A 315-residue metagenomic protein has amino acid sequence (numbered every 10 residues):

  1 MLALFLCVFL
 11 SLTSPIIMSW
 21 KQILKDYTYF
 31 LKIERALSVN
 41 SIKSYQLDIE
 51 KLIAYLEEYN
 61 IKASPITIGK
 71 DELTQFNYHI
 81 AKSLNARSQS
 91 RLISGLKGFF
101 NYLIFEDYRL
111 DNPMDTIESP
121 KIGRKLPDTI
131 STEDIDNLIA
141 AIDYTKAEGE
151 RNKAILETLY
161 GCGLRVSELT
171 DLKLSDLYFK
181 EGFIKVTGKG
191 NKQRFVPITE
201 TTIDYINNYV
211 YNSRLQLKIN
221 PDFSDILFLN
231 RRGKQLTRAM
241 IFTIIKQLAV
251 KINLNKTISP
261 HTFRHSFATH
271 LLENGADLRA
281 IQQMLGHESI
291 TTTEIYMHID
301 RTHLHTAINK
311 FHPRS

Functional and structural regions predicted by a protein language model:
F5-S315: Conserved catalytic core of the tyrosine transesterase superfamily
